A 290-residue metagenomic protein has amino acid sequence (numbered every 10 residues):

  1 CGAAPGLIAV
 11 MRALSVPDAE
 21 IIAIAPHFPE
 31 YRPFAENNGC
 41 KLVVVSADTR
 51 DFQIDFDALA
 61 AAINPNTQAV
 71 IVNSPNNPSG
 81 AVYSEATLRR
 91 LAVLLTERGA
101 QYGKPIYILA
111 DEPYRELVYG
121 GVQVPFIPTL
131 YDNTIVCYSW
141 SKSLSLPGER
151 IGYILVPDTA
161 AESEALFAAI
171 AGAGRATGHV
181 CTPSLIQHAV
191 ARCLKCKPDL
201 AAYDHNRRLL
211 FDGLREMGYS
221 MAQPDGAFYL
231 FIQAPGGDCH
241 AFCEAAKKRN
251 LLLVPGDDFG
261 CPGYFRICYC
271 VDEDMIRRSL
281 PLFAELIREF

Functional and structural regions predicted by a protein language model:
C1-F290: PLP-dependent class I/II
